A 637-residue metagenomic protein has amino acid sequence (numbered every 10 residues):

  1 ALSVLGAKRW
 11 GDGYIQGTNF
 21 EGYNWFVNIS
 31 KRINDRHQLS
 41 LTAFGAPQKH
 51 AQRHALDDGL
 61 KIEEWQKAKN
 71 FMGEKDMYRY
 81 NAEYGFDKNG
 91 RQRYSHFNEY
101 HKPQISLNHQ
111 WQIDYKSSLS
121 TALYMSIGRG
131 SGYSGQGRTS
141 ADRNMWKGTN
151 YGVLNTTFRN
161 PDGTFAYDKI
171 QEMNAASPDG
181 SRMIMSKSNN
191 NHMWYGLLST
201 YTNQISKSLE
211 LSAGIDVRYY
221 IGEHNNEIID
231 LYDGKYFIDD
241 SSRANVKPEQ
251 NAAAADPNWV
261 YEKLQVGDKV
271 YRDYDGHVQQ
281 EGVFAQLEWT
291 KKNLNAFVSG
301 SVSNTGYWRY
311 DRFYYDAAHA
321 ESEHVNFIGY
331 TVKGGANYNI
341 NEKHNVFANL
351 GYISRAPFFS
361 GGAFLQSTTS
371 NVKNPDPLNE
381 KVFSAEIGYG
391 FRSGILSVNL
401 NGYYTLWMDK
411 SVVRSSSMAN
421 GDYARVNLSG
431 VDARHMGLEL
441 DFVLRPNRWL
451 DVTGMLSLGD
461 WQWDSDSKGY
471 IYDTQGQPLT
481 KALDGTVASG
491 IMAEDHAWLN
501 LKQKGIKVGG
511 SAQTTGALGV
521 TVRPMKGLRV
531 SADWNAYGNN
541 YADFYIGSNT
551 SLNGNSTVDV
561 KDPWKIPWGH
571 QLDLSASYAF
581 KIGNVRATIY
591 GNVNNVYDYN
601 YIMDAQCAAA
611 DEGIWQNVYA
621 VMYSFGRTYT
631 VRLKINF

Functional and structural regions predicted by a protein language model:
A1-W10, I15-R53, I105-D114, G335: Transmembrane beta-barrel wall of Gram-negative outer-membrane proteins
K8-D12, G45-K49, M125-R129, V217-E223 (+12 more regions): Transmembrane beta-strands of outer-membrane beta-barrel pores
Q38-N108, Y133-K187, Q250-L264, S415: Acidic/polar loop-and-plug regions of large Gram-negative outer-membrane beta-barrel proteins
N89-S134, S181-S212, D216, I221-H224 (+15 more regions): Outer-membrane beta-barrel transmembrane strands
E210-N341, M455: Signature of Gram-negative outer-membrane beta-barrel scaffolds
N293, Y404-L406, V426-S548, K634-N636: Gram-negative outer-membrane beta-barrel transporters
G306-F313, H324, Y338-S384, S397 (+4 more regions): Surface-exposed extracellular loop regions of Gram-negative outer-membrane beta-barrel proteins, predominantly
V452, A536-L552, Y578-F637: C-terminal beta-signal and adjacent terminal beta-strands/loops of Gram-negative outer-membrane beta-barrel proteins
